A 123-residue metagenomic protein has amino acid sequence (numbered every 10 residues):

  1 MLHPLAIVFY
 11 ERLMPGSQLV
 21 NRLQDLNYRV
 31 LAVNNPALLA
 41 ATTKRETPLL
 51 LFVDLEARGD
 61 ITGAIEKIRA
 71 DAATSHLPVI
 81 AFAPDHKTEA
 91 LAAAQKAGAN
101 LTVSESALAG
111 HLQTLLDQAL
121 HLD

Functional and structural regions predicted by a protein language model:
H3-L13: Conserved acidic segment of CheY-like receiver
L13-L31: Two-component/phosphorelay signaling modules centered on CheY-like receiver
N35-L50: Acidic, metal-coordinating helix/loop segments flanking the phosphotransfer/catalytic sites of two-component signaling
V53-I68: Conserved phosphotransfer microenvironments
A73-P78: His-Asp phosphorelay/catalytic-motif detector in bacterial-type signaling
H86-L101: Alpha4 helix (beta4-alpha4-beta5 surface) of REC/receiver domains from two-component response regulators
G98-G110: Output/docking surface of receiver
